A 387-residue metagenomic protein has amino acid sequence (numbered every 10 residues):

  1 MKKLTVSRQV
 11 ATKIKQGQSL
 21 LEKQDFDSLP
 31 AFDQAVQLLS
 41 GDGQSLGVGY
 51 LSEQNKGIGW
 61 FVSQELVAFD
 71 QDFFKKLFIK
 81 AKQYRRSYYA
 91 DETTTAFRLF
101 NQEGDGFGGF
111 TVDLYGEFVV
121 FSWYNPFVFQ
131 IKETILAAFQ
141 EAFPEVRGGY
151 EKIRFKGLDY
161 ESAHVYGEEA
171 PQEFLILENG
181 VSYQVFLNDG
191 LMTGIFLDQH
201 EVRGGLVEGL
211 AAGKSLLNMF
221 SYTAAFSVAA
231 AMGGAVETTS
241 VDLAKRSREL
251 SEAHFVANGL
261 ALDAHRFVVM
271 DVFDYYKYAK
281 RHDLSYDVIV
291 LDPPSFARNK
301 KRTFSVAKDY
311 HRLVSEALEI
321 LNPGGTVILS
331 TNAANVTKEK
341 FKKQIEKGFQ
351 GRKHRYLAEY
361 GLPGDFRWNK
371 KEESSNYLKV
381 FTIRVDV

Functional and structural regions predicted by a protein language model:
M1-F110: Non-catalytic accessory regions of SAM-dependent methyltransferases
F100-F107, T111-D113, F129-F196, G204: Non-catalytic substrate-recognition/targeting regions of SAM-dependent transferases
G213-Y222: Conserved class I S-adenosyl-L-methionine
T223-A235: Conserved SAM-binding loop of SAM-dependent methyltransferases across substrates and taxa, primarily the Class I
E237-D242: Conserved SAM-binding motif I beta-strand of class I
A244-V290: S-adenosyl-L-methionine
V272-G348: S-adenosylmethionine
T326-V387: C-terminal catalytic and target-recognition region of SAM-dependent MTase-like enzymes, primarily methyltransferases
